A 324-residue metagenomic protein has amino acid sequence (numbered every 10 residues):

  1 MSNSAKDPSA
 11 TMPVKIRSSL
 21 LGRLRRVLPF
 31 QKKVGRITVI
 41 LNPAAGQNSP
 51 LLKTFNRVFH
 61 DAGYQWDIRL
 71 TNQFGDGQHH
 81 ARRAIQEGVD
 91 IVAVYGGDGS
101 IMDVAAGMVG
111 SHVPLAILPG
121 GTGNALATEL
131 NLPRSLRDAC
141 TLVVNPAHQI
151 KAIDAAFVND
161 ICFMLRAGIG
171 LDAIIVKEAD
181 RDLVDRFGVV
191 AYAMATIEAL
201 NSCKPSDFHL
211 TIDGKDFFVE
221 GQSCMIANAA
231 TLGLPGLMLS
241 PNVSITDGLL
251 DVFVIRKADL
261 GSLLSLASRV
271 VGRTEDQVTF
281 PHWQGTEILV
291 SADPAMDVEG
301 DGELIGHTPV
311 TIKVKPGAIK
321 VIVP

Functional and structural regions predicted by a protein language model:
M1-V92: ATP/NTP phosphate-donor binding region
S2, I16, L20-R25, I212 (+2 more regions): ATP/nucleoside-binding phosphotransfer catalytic cores, i.e., glycine-rich phosphate-binding loops
R36, I161-C162, D207, D216 (+6 more regions): Structural motif
I40, S49-P50, A62, V109-P114 (+1 more regions): Catalytic core of DAGKc-family lipid kinases
P43, Y95-G97, L118-G120: Glycine-rich beta-strand-to-loop/alpha-helix junction loops that act as flexible
N48, G77, G99-V104, G123-L126: Short glycine/serine/threonine-rich phosphate/pyrophosphate-binding segments that cradle anionic phosphate groups
G168, D172, M225-P241, L304: Glycine-rich phosphate/pyrophosphate-binding beta-alpha loops
L183-A191, L232-G261: Gly/Ser/Thr-rich active-site loops/lids in small-molecule metabolic enzymes that frequently grip phosphoryl groups
